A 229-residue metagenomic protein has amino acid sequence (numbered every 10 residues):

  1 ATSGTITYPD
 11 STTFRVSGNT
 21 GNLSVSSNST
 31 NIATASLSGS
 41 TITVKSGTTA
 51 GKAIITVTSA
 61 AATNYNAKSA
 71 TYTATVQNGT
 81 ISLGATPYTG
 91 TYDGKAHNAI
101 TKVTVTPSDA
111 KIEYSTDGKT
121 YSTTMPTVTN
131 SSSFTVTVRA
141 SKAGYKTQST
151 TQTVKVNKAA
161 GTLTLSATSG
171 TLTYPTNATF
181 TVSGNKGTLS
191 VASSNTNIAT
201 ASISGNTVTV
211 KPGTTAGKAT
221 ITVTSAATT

Functional and structural regions predicted by a protein language model:
A1-T229: Solvent-exposed beta-strand/loop surfaces, strongest in extracytoplasmic domains of secreted and cell-surface proteins
